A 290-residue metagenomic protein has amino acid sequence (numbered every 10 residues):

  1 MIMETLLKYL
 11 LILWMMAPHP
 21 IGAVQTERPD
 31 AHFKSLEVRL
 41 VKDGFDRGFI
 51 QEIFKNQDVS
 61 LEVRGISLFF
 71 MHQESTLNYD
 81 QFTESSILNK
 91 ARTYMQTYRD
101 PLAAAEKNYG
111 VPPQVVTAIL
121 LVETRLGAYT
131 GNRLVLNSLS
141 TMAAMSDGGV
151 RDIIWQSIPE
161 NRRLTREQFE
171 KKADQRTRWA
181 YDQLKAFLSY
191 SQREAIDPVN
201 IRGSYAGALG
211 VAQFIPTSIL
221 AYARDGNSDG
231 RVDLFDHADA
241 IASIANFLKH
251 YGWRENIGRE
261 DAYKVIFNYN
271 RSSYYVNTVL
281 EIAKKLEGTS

Functional and structural regions predicted by a protein language model:
M1-G207, V211-Q213, T217-S290: Cell-wall glycan-active module
